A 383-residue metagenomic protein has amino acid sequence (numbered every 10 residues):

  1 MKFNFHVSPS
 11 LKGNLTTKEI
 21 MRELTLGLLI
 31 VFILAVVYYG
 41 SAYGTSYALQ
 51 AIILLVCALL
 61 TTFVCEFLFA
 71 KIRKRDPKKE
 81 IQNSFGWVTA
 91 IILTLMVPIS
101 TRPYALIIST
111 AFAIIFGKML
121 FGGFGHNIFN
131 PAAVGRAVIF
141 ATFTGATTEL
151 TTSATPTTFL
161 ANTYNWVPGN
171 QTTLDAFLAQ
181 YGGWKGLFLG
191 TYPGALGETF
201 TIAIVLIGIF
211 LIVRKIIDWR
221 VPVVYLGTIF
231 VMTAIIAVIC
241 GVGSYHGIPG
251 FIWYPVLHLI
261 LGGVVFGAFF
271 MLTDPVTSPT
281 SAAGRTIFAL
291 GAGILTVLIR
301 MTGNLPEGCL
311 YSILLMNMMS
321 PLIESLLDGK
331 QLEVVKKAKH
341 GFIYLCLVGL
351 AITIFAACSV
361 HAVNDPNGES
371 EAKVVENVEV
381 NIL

Functional and structural regions predicted by a protein language model:
M1-F63, F67-A70: N-terminal signal-anchor module of multipass membrane proteins
H6-L11, F63-D76, I115-G125, L206-I216 (+1 more regions): C-terminal ends of transmembrane helices
E23-V31, L54-E66, A70, F85-T94 (+14 more regions): Alpha-helical transmembrane segments in multi-pass membrane proteins
Y47-T61, S100-S109, L187-T201, P249-V264: Structural signature of hydrophobic alpha-helical transmembrane segments
N83-T158: A generic, well-ordered mixed alpha/beta core segment in the N-terminal half of proteins
M96, L211-W219, V238, V242-C309 (+2 more regions): Hydrophobic alpha-helical bundle architecture
G125-V205: Long hydrophobic alpha-helical segments that form multi-pass transmembrane helix bundles in integral membrane proteins
K337-V360: Internal/C-terminal transmembrane anchor helices
